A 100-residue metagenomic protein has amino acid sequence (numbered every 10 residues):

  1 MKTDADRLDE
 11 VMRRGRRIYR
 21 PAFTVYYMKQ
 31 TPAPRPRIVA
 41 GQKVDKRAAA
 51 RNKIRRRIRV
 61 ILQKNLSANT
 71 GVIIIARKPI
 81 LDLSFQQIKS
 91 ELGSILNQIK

Functional and structural regions predicted by a protein language model:
M1-K100: Positively charged, solvent-exposed patches that mediate nucleic-acid binding
